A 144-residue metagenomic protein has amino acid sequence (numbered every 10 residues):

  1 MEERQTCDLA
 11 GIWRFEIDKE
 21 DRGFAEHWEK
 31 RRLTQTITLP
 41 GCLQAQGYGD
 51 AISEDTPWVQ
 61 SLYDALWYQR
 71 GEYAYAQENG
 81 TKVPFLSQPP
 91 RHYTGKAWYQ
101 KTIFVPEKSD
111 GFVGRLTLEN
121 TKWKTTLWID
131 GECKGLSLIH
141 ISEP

Functional and structural regions predicted by a protein language model:
M1: Short, Gly/Pro- and small/polar-rich lid/capping loops
Q5-G23, G41-S142: Accessory beta-strand-rich segments of carbohydrate-active enzymes
F24-P40: Short Gly/aromatic-enriched secondary-structure transition segments
